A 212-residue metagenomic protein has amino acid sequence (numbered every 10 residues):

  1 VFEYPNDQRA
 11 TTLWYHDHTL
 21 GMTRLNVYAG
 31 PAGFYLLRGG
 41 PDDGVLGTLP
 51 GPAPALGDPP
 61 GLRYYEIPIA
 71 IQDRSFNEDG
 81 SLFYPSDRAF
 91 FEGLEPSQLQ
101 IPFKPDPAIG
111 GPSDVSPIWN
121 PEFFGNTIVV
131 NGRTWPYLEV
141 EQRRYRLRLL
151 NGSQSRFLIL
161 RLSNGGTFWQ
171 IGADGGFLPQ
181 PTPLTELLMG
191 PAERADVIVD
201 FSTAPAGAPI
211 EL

Functional and structural regions predicted by a protein language model:
V1-V45, P179-L212: Extracellular/periplasmic metallocenter environments
P5, F90-L212: Histidine- and aromatic-rich segments of cupredoxin/plastocyanin-like copper-binding domains
P5, H18, R38, E66-S75 (+5 more regions): Structured loops at beta-to-helix junctions and adjacent beta-edge loops in soluble globular domains
R24-N26, V45-L46, E66, N77-S86 (+3 more regions): Short helix/loop capping segments that flank catalytic or ligand/cofactor-binding pockets
L25, P59, R63, I71-P105: Surface-exposed loop and adjacent secondary-structure segments within mature catalytic domains
G30-A32, Y64-E66, Q142-R144, S155: Extracytoplasmic
G39-R63: Low-complexity, Pro/Ser/Thr- and charge-rich linker/hinge segments at domain boundaries
